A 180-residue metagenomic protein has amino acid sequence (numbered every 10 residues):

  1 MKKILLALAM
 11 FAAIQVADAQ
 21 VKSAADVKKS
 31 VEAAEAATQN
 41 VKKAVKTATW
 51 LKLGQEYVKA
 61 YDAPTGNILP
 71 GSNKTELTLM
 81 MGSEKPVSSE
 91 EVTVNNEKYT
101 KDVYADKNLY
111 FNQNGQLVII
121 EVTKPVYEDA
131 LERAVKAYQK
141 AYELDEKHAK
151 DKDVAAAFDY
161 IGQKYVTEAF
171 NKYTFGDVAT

Functional and structural regions predicted by a protein language model:
M1-D26: Bacterial Sec-dependent N-terminal signal peptides
K2, A17-Q20, A36-A37, L117 (+1 more regions): A near-ubiquitous, low-amplitude feature marking generic local secondary-structure context
Q20-L69, E97: Start-of-domain marker
E56-A179: Short coil/linker segments at helix-helix boundaries
